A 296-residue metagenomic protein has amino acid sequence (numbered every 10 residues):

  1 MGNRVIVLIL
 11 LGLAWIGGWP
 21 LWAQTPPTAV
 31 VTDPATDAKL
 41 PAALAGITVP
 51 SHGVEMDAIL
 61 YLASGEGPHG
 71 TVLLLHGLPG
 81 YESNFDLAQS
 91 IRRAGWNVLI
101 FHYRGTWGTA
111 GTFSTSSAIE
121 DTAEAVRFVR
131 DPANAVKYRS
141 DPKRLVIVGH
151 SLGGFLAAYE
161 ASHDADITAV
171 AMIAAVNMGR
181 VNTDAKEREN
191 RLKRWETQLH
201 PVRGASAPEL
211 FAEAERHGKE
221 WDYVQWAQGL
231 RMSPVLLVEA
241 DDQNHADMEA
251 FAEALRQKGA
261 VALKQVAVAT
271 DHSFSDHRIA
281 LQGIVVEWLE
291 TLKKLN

Functional and structural regions predicted by a protein language model:
T25-E66: N-terminal cap/lid segment of alpha/beta-hydrolase-fold proteins
H69, H76-G80: Active-site glycine-rich loops that stabilize anionic/oxyanionic intermediates across multiple enzyme folds
L74-G77, I100: Structural cue for short, hydrophobic secondary-structure segments
I91-A110: Conserved alpha/beta-hydrolase
F113-V136: Alpha/beta-hydrolase active-site loop
K137-S151: Alpha/beta-hydrolase fold nucleophile elbow
Y159-L210: Hydrolase active-site cap/lid region
A212-G283, W288: Serine-hydrolase catalytic core
